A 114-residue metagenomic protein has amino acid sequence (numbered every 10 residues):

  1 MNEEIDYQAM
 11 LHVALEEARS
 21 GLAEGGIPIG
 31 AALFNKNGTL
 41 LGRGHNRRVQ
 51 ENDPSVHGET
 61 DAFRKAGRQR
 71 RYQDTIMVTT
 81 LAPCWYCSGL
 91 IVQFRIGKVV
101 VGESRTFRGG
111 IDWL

Functional and structural regions predicted by a protein language model:
N2-E24: Short, basic/aromatic recognition patches
E4, I27, Q73: Residue-level signal for beta-strand positions within conserved beta-sheet cores that form or flank
Y7, L11, I29-G30, E59 (+1 more regions): Alpha-helical structural signal
A14, G21, N37-G44: A short, flexible N-terminal coil/short beta segment enriched in small residues
A18, L22-G25, N35, R48 (+2 more regions): Generic helix-packing signal
G25-G26, R95: Glycine-centered short loops/turns at secondary-structure junctions
I29-G38: Short beta-strand scaffold segments in enzyme catalytic cores
G42-L114: Zn2+-dependent cytidine deaminase-like catalytic core
